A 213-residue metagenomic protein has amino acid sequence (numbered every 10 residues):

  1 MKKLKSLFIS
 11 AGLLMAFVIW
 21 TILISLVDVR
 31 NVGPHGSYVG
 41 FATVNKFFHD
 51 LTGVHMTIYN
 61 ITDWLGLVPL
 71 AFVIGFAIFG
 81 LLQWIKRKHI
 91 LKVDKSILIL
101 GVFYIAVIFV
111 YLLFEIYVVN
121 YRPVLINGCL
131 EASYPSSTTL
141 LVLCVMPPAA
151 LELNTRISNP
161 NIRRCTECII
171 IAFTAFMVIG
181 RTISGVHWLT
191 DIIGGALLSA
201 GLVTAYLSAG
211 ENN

Functional and structural regions predicted by a protein language model:
K2, H55-D63, K88, K92 (+4 more regions): Membrane-helix interfacial "entry" motifs
K2-F72, E115-I126: N-terminal transmembrane-helix/juxtamembrane module of multi-pass inner/ER membrane proteins
L4-F8, S25, N127-N213: Membrane-embedded catalytic cores of phosphoryl/pyrophosphoryl-handling enzymes
F8-A11, M15, I19, L98-L113 (+4 more regions): Hydrophobic, lipid-facing residues on alpha-helical transmembrane segments of integral membrane proteins
V18-L26, F76-Q83, I108, L112 (+5 more regions): Short hydrophobic alpha-helical membrane-anchoring segments
V32-P34, G80-T166: Membrane-interface loops
T62-L70, L98, V102, S137 (+2 more regions): Alpha-helical transmembrane segments of integral membrane proteins, emphasizing hydrophobic/aromatic residues
V68-I78, V102, A106-V110, C168-I179 (+1 more regions): Lipid-exposed faces of alpha-helical membrane segments in multi-pass integral membrane proteins
